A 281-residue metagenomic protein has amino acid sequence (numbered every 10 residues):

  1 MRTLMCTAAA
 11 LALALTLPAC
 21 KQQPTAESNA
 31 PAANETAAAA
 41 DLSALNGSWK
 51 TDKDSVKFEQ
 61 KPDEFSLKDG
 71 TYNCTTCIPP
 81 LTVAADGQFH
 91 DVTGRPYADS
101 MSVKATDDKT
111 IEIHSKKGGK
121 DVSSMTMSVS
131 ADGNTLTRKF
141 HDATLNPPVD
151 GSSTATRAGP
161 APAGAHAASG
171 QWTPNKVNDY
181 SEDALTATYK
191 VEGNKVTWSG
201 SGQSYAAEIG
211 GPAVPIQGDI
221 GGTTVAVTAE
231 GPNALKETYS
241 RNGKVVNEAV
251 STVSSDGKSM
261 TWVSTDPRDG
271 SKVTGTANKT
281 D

Functional and structural regions predicted by a protein language model:
M1-A8: Bacterial N-terminal signal peptides that target proteins for export
C20-Q23: Bacterial signal peptide processing site
D41-E59, P162-D183: Tryptophan-anchored aromatic micro-motifs
T51, Y72-T75, I111-S115, S123-S124 (+6 more regions): Short hydrophobic/aromatic-rich beta-strand segments that constitute the beta-sheet cores of beta-sandwich/beta-barrel
K57-K116, D179-Y239: Central antiparallel beta-sheet cores of small beta-barrel/beta-sandwich binding domains
E59-P62, C77, P96-D99, K120-M125 (+7 more regions): Short, surface-exposed coil-to-beta transition loops
A131-S169, G257-T261, T265-D281: Edge beta-strand at a domain terminus
